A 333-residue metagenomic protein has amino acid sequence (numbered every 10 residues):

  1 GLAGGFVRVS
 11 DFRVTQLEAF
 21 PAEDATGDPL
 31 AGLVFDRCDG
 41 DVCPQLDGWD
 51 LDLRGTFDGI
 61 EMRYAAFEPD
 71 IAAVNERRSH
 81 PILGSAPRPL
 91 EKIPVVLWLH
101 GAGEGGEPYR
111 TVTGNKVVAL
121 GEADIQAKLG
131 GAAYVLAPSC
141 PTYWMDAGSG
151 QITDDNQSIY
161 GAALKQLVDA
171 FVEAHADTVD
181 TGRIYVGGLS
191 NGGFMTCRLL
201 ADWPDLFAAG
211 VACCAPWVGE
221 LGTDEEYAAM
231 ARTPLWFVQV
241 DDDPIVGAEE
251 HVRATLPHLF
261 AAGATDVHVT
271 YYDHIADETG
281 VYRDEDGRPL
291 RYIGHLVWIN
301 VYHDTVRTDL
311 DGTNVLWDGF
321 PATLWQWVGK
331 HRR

Functional and structural regions predicted by a protein language model:
G1-I93, T255: A domain-start/cap signature at the N-terminus of enzymes
P87-E91, A147-S190: Gly/Ser-rich "nucleophile elbow"/oxyanion-hole loop immediately N-terminal to the catalytic nucleophile in hydrolases
I93-V95, A102-K165: Active-site machinery of serine-nucleophile hydrolases
P94, L99-G101, C214, Q239-V240: The conserved beta1-alpha1 loop
G131, A229-L235: Short, proline-enriched alpha-helix->beta-strand connector loops that line the catalytic pocket of alpha/beta-hydrolase
P138-S139, G187, C213-C214, V238 (+1 more regions): Alpha/beta-hydrolase-fold catalytic nucleophile elbow
E173-A174, T181-A229: Primarily recognizes the serine-hydrolase "nucleophile elbow" in alpha/beta-hydrolase and SGNH/GDSL folds
W236-V238, D242-I245, E250-R253, F260-R333: C-terminal catalytic histidine-bearing segment of alpha/beta-hydrolase fold enzymes
